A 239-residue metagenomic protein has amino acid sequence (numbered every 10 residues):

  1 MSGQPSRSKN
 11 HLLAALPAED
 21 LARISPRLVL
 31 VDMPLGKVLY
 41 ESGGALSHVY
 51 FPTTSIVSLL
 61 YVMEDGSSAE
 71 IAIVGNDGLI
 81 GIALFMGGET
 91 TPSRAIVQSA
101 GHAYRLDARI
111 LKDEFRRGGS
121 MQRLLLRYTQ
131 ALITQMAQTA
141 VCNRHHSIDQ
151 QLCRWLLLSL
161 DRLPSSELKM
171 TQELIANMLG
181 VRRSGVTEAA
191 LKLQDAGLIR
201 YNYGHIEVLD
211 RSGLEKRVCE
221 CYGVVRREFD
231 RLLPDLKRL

Functional and structural regions predicted by a protein language model:
M1-P34, L79, L84-F85: Cyclic nucleotide-binding regulatory module and flanking cytosolic helices
A15, I73, R105, K169 (+1 more regions): Short aromatic/basic micro-patch
E19, T54, R109-I110, A131 (+2 more regions): Alpha-helix/helix-capping structural signal
V38-S99: Cyclic nucleotide-binding regulatory domains
I56, G101-A103, H205: Structural motif
A72-Q130, T134, Q138: Cyclic-nucleotide recognition modules
Q98-A100, F115-R182: Polybasic "coupling" helices that flank or enter modular domains
L158-L239: Phosphate-/nucleic-acid-contacting segments
